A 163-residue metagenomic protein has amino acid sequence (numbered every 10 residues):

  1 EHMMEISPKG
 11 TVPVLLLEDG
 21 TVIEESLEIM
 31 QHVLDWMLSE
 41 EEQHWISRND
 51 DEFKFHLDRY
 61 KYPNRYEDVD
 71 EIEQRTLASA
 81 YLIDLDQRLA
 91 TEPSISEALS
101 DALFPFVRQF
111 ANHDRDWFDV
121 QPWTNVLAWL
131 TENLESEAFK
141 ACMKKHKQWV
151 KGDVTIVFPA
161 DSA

Functional and structural regions predicted by a protein language model:
E1-P93: GST-like domain detector, emphasizing the conserved glutathione-binding G-site in the N-terminal thioredoxin-like
L34-L38, R65, A90, F106-V107 (+3 more regions): Hydrophobic/aromatic-lined pockets within catalytic cores
S39, W117-P122: Structural helix-adjacent loops and short alpha-helical linkers that scaffold large soluble proteins
E40-E42, K140-V150: Short, flexible loop/turn segments with low-complexity composition
E73-Y81, Q121-E135: Extended, well-ordered alpha-helical scaffold segments
Q87-S96, A138-M143: Surface-exposed helix-capping loop/turn segments at secondary-structure junctions
I95-D119, L127, N133: GST superfamily/GST-like fold recognition
H146-A163: Acidic/histidine-enriched, glycine/proline-rich intrinsically disordered or flexible terminal extensions
